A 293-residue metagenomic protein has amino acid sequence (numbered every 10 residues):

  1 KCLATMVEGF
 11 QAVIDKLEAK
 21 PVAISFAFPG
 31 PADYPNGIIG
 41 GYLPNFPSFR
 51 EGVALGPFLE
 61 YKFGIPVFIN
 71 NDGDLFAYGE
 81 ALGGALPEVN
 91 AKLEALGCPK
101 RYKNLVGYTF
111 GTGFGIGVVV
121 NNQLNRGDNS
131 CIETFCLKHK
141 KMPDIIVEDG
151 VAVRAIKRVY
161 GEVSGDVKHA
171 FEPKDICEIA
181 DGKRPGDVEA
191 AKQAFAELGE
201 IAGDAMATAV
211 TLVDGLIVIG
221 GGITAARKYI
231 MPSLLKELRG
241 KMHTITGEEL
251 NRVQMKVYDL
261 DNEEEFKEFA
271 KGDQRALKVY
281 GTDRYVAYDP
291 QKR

Functional and structural regions predicted by a protein language model:
K1-A23, D33-I38, P57, Y61-I65 (+3 more regions): ATP-binding/phosphotransfer module of carbohydrate and carboxylate kinases, centering on a glycine-rich
K20-A27, P31-I145: Phosphate-binding/catalytic loop of phosphoryl-transfer enzymes
